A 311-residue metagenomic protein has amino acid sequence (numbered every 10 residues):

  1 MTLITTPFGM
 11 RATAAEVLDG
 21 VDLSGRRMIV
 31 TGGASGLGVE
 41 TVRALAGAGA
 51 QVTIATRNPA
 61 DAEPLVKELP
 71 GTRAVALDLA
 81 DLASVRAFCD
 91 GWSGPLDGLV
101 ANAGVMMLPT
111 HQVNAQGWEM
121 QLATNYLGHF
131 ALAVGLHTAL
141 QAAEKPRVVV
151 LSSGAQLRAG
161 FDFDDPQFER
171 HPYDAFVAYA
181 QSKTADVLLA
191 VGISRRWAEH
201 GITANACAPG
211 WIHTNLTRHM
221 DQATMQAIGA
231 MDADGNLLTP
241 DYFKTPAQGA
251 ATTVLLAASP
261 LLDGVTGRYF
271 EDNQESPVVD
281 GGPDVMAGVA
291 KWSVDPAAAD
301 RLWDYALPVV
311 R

Functional and structural regions predicted by a protein language model:
T2-F8, S182, A230-V285, P296-D300: C-terminal helical subdomain
L3-A223, P308-R311: Rossmann-fold NAD(P)H-dependent dehydrogenase/reductase core
T31, H171, A175, G235-T239 (+1 more regions): A short, mixed-charge helix-start or loop-turn motif at secondary-structure junctions
I54, L77, D241, K291-V294: Pocket-edge positions in alpha/beta enzyme catalytic cores
L65, L189, G249-T252, L302 (+1 more regions): Alpha-helical packing segments of well-folded alpha/beta enzyme cores
F161-Q167, H219-G229, E275-V285: Short, flexible, mixed-charge acidic loops at enzyme active sites
D186, G210, Q222, Q226 (+2 more regions): Glycine-enriched catalytic-core subsegment of oxygenase/oxidase enzymes
K291-R311: C-terminal amphipathic/interface module of NAD(P)-dependent oxidoreductases and related NAD-binding regulators
